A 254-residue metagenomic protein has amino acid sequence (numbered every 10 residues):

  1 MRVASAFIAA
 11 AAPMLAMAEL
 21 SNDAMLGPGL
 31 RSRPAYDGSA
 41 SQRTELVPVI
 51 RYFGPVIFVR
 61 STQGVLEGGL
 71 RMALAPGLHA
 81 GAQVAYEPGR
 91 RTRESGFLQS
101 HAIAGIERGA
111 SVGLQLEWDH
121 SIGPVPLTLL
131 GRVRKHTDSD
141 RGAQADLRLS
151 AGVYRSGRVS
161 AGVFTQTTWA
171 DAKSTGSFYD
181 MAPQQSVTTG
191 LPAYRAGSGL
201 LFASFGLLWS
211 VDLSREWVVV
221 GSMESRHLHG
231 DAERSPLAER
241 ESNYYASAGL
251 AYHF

Functional and structural regions predicted by a protein language model:
A11-M17: N-terminal signal peptide c-region/cleavage motif recognized by signal peptidases
E19-V65: Short glycine/proline- and aromatic-enriched beta-strand/turn motifs that initiate or cap beta-hairpins
L20-L26, T44-L46, P55-I57, L74-A80 (+7 more regions): Outer-envelope beta-barrel architecture signal
L26-S32, S61-Q63, A82-Y86, L129-K135 (+2 more regions): Transmembrane beta-barrel strands of outer-membrane/channel proteins
L30-R33, G64, S95-Q99, L130-R132 (+2 more regions): Extracytoplasmic loops and strand-loop junctions of Gram-negative outer membrane beta-barrel proteins
A35-Q42, V59-T62, L74, I106-G109 (+3 more regions): Solvent-exposed loop/turn segments connecting transmembrane beta-strands in outer-membrane beta-barrel proteins
V47-R51, L149, E241-F254: Outer-membrane beta-barrel "beta-signal"
V56, W118-H120, K135-V218, S222-A232 (+2 more regions): Outer-membrane beta-barrel transmembrane domain signature
